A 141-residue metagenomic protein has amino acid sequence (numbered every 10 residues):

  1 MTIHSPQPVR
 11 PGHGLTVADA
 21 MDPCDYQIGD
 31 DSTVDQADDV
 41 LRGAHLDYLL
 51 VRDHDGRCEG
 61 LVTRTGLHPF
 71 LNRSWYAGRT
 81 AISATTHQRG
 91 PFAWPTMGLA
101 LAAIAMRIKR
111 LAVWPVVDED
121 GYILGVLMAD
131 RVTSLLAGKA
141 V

Functional and structural regions predicted by a protein language model:
M1-V141: Tandem CBS (Cystathionine beta-synthase) repeat/Bateman regulatory domains
